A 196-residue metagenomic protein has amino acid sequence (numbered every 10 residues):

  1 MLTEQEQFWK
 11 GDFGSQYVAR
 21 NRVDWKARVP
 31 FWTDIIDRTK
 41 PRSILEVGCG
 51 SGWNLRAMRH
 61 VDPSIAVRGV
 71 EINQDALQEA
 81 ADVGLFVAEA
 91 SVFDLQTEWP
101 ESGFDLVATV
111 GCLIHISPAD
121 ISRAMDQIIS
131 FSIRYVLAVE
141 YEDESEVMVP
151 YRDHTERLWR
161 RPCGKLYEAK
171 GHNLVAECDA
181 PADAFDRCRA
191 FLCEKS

Functional and structural regions predicted by a protein language model:
M1-W99, A119-R123, Q127-S196: Class I (Rossmann-like) S-adenosyl-L-methionine-dependent methyltransferase catalytic domain, capturing the SAM-binding
A108: A conserved beta-strand element that flanks and buttresses the S-adenosyl-L-methionine
C112: Hydrophobic adenine-recognition pocket in adenosine-nucleotide-binding enzymes
